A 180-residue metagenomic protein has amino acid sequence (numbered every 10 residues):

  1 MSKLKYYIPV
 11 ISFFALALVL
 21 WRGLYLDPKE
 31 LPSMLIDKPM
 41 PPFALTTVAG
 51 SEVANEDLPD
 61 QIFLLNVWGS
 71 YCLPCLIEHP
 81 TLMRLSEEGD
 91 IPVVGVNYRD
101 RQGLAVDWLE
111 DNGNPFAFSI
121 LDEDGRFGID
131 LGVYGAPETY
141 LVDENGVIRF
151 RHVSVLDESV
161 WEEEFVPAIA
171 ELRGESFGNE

Functional and structural regions predicted by a protein language model:
M1-A44, E180: N-terminal targeting signals for export/organelle localization
Y6, E110-P115, D122-R173, F177-E180: Thiol/disulfide oxidoreductase modules built on the thioredoxin-like
L24-D27, L45-E52, S119-D122: Short gly/ser/thr-rich secondary-structure transition/capping motifs
D37, P42, D90-I91, F116-A117: A generic structural signal for alpha->beta connector loops
P42-L64: A short beta-strand-turn-helix
L64-L65, V93, T139: Hydrophobic beta-strand anchors of alpha/beta hydrolase catalytic cores
N66-C72: Aromatic-flanked redox-active Cys/Sec active sites in thiol-based oxidoreductases, especially the WC-centered
L76-G113, E123-D130, E180: Structural microenvironment flanking redox-active thiols in thiol-disulfide oxidoreductases
